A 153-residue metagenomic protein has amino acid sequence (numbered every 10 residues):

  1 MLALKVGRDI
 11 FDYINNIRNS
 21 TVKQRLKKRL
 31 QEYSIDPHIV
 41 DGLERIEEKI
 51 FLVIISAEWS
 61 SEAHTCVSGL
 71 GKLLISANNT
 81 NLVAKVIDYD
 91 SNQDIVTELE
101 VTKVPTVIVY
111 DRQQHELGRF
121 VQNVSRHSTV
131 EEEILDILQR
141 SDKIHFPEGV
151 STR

Functional and structural regions predicted by a protein language model:
M1-K49, R140-R153: N-terminal leader/targeting and pre-domain segments
H38-S76: Local sequence-structure signature of Cys/Sec-based thiol-disulfide redox active-site neighborhoods
V53-A57, L70, N79-D94: Thiol-based oxidoreductase modules, predominantly thioredoxin-like and allied folds used for disulfide exchange
S60, N92, H115: Surface-exposed, flexible loop/turn segments at secondary-structure boundaries
L70, T102-K103: Short, hinge-like loop/turn segments at secondary-structure boundaries
I75-N79, H145: Alpha-helix termini
V96-V101: Short glycine-biased active-site loop of nucleotidyltransferases that positions the nucleotide triphosphate and helps
K103-V104, I108-V150: Non-catalytic, surface beta->alpha helical segment in thiol-disulfide oxidoreductase systems
